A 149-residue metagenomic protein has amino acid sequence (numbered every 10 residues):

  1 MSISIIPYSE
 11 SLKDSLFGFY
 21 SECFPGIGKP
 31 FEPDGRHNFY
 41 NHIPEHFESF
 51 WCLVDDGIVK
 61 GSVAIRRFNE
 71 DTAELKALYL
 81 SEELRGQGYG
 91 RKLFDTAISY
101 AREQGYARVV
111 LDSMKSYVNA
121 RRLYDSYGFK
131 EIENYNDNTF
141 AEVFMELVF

Functional and structural regions predicted by a protein language model:
I3, P7-A77, S81-E83, F94-D95 (+2 more regions): Acetyl-CoA-dependent GNAT
D14, Q87, V118: Loop/helix-junction capping segments adjacent to catalytic residues or to phosphate/diphosphate-binding pockets
G26, S49, G86, S99-E103 (+2 more regions): Conserved amphipathic alpha-helical interaction elements at protein-protein interfaces in regulatory, energy-coupling
E70-T72, R108, E142: A generic structural signal for beta-strand entry/edge sites
L80, G86-S99, R122, S126: Conserved acetyl-CoA-binding loop-helix of GNAT-fold acetyltransferases
R91, E103, K115-E133, N138-A141: Conserved active-site alpha-helix within GNAT-family acetyltransferase domains
A101-D112: Conserved GNAT acetyl-CoA-binding A-motif
